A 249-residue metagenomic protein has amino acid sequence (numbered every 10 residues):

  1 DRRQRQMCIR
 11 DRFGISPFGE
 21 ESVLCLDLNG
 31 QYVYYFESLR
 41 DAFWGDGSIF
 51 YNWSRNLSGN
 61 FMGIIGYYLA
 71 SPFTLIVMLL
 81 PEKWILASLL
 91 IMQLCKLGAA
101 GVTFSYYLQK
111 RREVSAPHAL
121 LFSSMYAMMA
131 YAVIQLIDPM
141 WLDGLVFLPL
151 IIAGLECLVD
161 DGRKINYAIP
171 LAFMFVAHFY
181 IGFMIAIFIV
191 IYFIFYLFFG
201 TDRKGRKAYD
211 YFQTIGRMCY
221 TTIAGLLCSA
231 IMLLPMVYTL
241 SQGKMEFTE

Functional and structural regions predicted by a protein language model:
D1-R5: Positively charged, low-complexity/disordered segments
Q6, R10-G101, S124-L145, M184 (+1 more regions): Membrane-interface coil-to-helix junctions
L28, I64, K83, K164-I165 (+1 more regions): Juxtamembrane loop-helix boundary motifs flanking transmembrane segments in multi-pass membrane proteins
D41, L171, Y209-F212: Membrane-interface segments at the starts/ends of alpha-helical transmembrane spans
L80-A87, E113-V114, D138, V176 (+1 more regions): Juxtamembrane loop-transmembrane helix junctions in multi-pass integral membrane proteins, especially the extracellular
Q93-Y107, R111, A116-G200, R217-V237 (+1 more regions): Membrane-embedded helix bundles of polyisoprenyl
G205-I223: Membrane-interfacial entry segments at the cytosolic side of transmembrane helices
S241-E249: Membrane-proximal helix-loop-helix interfaces that form the catalytic/acceptor-binding platform of multi-pass membrane
